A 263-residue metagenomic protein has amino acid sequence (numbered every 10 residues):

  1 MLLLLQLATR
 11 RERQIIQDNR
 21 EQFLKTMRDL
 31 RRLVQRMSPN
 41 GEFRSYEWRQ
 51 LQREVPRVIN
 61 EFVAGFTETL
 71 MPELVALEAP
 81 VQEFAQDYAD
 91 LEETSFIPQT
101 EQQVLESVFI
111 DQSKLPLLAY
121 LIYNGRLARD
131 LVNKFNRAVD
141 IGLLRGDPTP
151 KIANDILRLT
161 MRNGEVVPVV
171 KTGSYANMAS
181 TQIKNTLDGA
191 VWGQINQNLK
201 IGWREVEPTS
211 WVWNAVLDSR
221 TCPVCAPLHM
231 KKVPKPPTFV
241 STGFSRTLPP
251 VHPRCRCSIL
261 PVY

Functional and structural regions predicted by a protein language model:
M1-S174, Y263: N-terminal leader/targeting and assembly helices and adjacent pre-domain segments
S174-Y263: Acidic, glycine-rich two-metal-ion catalytic cores of nucleic acid-processing enzymes
